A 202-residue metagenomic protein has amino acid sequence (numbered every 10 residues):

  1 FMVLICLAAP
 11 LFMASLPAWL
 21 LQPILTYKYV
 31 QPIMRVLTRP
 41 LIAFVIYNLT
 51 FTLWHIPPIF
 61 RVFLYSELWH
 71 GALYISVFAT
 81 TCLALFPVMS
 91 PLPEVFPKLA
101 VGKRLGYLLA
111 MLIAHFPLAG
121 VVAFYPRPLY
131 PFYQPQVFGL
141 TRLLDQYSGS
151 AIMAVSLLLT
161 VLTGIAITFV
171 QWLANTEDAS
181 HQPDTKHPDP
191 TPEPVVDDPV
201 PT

Functional and structural regions predicted by a protein language model:
M2-T202: Alpha-helical membrane segments of multi-pass proteins
